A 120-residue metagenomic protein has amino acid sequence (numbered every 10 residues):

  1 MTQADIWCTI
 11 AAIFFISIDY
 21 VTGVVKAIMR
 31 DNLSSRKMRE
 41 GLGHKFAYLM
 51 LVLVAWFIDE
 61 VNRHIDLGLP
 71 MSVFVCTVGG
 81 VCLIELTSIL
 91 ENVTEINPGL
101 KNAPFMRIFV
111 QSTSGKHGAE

Functional and structural regions predicted by a protein language model:
M1-F15: Membrane-helix boundary elements
D5-T9, F46-A47, M71-V81, E91: Alpha-helical transmembrane segments of integral membrane proteins, emphasizing hydrophobic/aromatic residues
A11-F14, Y20-K37: Membrane-interface helix-loop junction between the first two transmembrane segments
A12-T22, Y48-W56, T77-S88: Alpha-helical transmembrane segments of multi-pass membrane proteins
V25-M29, L53-D66: Membrane-helix exit/interface motif
N32-R36, R63-P70, E95-A103: Membrane interface segments of multi-pass transport proteins and intramembrane proteases
L33-Y48: Juxtamembrane helix-capping/reentrant segments at transmembrane boundaries
C82-E120: Membrane-proximal cytosolic segments adjacent to transmembrane helices
